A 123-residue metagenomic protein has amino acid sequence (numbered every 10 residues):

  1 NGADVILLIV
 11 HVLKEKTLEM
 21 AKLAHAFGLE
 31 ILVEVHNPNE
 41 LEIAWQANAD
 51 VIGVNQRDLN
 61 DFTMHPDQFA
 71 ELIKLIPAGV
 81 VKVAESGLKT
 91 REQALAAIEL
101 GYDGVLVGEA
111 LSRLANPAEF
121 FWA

Functional and structural regions predicted by a protein language model:
N1, H36-N48, A84-V107, N116-F120: Catalytic cores of alpha/beta
N1-D67, K74-A78: Conserved anion-binding
L7-L8, I31, V83-A84, L106-V107: Short catalytic-loop micro-motif centered on adjacent basic/acidic residues
V10, Q56, S86, E109-A110: Short secondary-structure boundary segments
D61-M64, T90, R113: Generic structural "secondary-structure junction" signal
D67-A70, E92: Short, contiguous clusters of charged residues that form electrostatic/catalytic patches at enzyme active sites, used
E71-L75, I98, L111-A123: C-terminal helical cap(s) of enzyme catalytic domains, especially alpha/beta-barrels
